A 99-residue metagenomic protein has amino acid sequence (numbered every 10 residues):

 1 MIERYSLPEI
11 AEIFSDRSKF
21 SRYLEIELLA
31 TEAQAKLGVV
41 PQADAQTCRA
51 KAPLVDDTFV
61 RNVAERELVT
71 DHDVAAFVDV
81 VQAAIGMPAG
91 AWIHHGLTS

Functional and structural regions predicted by a protein language model:
M1-S99: A helix-coil-helix interface module used to build multimeric assemblies and to scaffold catalytic/cofactor sites
